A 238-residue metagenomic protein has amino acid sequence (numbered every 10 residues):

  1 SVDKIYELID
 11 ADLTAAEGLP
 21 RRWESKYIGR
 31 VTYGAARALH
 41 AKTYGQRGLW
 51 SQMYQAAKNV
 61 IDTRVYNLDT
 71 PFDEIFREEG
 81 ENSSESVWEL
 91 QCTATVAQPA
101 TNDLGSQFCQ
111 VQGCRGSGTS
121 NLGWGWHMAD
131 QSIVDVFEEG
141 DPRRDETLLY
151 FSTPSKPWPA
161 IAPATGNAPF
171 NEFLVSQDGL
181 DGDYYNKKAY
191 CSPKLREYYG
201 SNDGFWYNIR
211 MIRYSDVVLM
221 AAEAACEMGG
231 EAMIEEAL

Functional and structural regions predicted by a protein language model:
S1-V31, R47-Q52, K187-I212, A221-L238: Aromatic-anchored glycine-rich loop motif in surface-exposed flexible loops
Y6, D10, E17, R30-V175: An aromatic- and glycine-enriched ligand-binding surface/loop that stacks and positions planar moieties
K26, E78, V134, E138 (+4 more regions): Homeobox/homeodomain signature
S83-E85, Y214, L219: Active-site lining segments that contact anionic ligands and/or coordinate catalytic metals
S155-N202: Surface-exposed, extracytoplasmic segments of Gram-negative outer-membrane nutrient-acquisition systems
